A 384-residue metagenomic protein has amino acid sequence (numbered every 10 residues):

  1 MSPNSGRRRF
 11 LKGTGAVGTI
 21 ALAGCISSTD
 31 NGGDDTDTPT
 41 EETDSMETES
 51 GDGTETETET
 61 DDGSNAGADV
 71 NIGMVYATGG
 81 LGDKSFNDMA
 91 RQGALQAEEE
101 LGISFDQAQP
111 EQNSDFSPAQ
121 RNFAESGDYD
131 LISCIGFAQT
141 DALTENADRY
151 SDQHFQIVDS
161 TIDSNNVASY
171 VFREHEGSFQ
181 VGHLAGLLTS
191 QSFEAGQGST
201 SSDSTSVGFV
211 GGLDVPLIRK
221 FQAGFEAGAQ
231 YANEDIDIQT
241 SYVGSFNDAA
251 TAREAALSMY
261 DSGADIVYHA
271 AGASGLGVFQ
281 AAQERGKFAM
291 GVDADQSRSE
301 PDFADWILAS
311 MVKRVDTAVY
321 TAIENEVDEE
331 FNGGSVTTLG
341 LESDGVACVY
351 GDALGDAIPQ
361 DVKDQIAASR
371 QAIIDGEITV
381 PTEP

Functional and structural regions predicted by a protein language model:
M1-Q153, I157-S169, E176, Q180 (+7 more regions): Terminal disorder- and signal-encoded targeting elements
N247: Conserved N-terminal segment of class I S-adenosyl-L-methionine
